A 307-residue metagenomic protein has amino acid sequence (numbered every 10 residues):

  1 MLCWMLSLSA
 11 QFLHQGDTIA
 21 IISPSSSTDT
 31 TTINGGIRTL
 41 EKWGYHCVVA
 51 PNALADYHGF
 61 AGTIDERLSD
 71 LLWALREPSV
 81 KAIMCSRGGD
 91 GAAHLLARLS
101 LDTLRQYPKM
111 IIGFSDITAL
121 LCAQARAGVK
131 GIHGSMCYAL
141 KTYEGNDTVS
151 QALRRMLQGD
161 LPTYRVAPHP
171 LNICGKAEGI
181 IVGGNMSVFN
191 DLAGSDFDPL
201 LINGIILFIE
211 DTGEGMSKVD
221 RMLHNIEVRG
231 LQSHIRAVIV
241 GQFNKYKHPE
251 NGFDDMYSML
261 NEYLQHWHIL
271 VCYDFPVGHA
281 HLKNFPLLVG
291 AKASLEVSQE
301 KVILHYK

Functional and structural regions predicted by a protein language model:
M1-S7: Bacterial N-terminal signal peptides
L8-S79: ATP/NTP phosphate-donor binding region
I21, I83, D116, F189 (+2 more regions): Buried hydrophobic positions in well-ordered alpha/beta secondary-structure cores of metabolic enzymes
S27-T32, T39, K176-T212: Conserved beta-alpha junction segments in alpha/beta enzyme cores
L101-A123, K130-M136, L270: Short, acidic/small-residue loops that bind anionic groups at enzyme active sites
K130-G194: Conserved anion/nucleotide-ligand pocket segment
L200-M256: Internal helical hairpin/lid segments
K245-K307: ATP/nucleoside-binding phosphotransfer catalytic cores, i.e., glycine-rich phosphate-binding loops
